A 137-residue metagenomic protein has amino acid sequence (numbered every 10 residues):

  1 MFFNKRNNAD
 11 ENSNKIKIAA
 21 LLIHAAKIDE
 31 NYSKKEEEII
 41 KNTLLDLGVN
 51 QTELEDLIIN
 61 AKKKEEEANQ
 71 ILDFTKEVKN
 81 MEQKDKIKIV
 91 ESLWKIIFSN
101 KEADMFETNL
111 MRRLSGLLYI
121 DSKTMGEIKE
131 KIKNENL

Functional and structural regions predicted by a protein language model:
M1-L137: Small-residue-enriched hydrophobic alpha-helices in membranes
